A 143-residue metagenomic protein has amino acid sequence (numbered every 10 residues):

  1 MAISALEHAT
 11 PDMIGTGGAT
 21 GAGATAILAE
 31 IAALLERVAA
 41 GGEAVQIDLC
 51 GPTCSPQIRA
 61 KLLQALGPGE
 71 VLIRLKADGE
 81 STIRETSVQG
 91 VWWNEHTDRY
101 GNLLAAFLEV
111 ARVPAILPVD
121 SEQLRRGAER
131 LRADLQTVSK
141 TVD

Functional and structural regions predicted by a protein language model:
M1-A44, T141: N-terminal, charge-rich interaction modules
I3, E7, D78, R84-D143: Helix-rich interaction surfaces within compact, conserved domain-sized segments that mediate assembly or partner
G17-A24, S55, L117, L124: Intrinsic-disorder-associated interaction segments
T25-E36, L63, R125-R132, Q136-S139: Generic detector of well-ordered alpha-helical segments enriched in charged/polar residues, highlighting helical
I31-A32, L75, N102: Beta-strand-enriched cores of mature, soluble protein domains
L34-L66: Short, well-structured hydrophobic secondary-structure segments
A44, E70-V71, V91-W92: Short, hydrophobic/aromatic-rich segments at coil-to-beta transitions
Q57-S87: Amphipathic, interaction-prone secondary-structure segments
